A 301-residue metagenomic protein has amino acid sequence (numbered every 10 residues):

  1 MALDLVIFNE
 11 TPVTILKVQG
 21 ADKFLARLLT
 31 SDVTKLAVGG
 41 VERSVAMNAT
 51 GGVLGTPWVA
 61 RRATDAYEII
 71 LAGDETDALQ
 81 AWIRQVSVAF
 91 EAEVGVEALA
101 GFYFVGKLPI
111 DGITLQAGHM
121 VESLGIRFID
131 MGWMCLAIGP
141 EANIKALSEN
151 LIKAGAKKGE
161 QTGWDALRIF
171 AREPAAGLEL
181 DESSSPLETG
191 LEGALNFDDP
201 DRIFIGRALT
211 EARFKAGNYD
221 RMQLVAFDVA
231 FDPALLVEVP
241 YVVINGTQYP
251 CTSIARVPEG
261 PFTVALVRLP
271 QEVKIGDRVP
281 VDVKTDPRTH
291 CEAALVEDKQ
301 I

Functional and structural regions predicted by a protein language model:
M1-G55: Acidic, proline/glycine-enriched N-terminal capping motif
A2, E10, A63-T64, E68 (+2 more regions): Conserved, structured C-terminal
V18-G20, A72, P140: Helix N-cap/beta->alpha junction signal
W58-V59: Peripheral, non-cofactor segments flanking catalytic/redox cores
